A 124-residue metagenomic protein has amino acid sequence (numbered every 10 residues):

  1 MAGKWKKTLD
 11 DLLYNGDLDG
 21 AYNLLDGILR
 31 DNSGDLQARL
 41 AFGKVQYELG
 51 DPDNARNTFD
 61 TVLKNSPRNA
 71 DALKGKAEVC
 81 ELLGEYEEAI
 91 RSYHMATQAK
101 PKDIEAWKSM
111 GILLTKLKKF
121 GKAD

Functional and structural regions predicted by a protein language model:
Y14, E48-L49, L82-L83, K116-L117: Register position in tetratricopeptide repeats
